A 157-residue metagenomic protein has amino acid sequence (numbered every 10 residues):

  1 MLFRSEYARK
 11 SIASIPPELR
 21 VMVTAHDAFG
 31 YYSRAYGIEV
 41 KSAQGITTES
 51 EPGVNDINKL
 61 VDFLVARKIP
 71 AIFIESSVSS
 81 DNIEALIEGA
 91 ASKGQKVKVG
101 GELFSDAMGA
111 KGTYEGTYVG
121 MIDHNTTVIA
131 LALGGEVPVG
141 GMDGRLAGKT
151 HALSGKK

Functional and structural regions predicted by a protein language model:
M1-K157: Extracytoplasmic metal-acquisition and chelation regions
